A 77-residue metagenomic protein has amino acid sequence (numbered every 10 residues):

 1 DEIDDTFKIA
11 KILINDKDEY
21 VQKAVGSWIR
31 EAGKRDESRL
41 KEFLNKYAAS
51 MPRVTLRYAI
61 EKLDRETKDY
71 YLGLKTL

Functional and structural regions predicted by a protein language model:
D1-L77: Alpha-helical scaffold domains
